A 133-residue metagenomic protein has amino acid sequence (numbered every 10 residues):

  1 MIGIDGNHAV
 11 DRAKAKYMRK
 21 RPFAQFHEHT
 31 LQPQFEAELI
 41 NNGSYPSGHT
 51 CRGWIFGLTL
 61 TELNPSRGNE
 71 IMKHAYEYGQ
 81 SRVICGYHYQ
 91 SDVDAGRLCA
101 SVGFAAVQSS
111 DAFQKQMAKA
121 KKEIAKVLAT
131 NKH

Functional and structural regions predicted by a protein language model:
M1-C85, A106-Q116, K122-E123, L128: Hydrophobic alpha-helical bundle signature of multipass membrane enzymes
C85-V93, R97-S101, A105-S110: Catalytic cores and adjacent binding grooves of peptidoglycan-active enzymes
T130-H133: Long, charge-rich alpha-helical interaction segments
